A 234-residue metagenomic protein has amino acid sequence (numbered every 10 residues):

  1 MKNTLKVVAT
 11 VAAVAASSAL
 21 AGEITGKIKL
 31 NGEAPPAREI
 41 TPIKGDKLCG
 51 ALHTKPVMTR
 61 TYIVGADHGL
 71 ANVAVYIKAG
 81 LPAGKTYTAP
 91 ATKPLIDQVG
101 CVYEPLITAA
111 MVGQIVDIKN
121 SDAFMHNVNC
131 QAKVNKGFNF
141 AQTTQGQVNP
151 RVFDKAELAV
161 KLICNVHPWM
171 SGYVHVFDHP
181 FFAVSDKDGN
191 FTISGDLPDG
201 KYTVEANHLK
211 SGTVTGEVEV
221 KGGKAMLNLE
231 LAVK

Functional and structural regions predicted by a protein language model:
M1-L20: Gram-negative bacterial Sec-dependent N-terminal signal peptides
L20-K234: Extracytoplasmic copper-binding redox domains, predominantly the cupredoxin/blue-copper superfamily
